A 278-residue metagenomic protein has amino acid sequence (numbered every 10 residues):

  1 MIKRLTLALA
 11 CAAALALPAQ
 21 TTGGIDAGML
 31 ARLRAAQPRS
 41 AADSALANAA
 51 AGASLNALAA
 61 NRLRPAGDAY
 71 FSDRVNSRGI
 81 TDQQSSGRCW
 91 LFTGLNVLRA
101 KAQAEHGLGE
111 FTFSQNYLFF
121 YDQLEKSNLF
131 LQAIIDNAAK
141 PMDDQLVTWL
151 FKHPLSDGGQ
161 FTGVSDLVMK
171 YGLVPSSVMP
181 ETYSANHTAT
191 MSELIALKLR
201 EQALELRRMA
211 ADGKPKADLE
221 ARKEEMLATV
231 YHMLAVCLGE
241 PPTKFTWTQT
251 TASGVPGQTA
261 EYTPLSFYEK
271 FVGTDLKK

Functional and structural regions predicted by a protein language model:
M1-L9: Bacterial N-terminal signal peptides that target proteins for export
A10-A19: Hydrophobic h-region of N-terminal signal peptides that target proteins for export in Gram-negative bacteria
Q20-K278: Flexible propeptides and autoinhibitory/regulatory segments associated with cysteine proteases
